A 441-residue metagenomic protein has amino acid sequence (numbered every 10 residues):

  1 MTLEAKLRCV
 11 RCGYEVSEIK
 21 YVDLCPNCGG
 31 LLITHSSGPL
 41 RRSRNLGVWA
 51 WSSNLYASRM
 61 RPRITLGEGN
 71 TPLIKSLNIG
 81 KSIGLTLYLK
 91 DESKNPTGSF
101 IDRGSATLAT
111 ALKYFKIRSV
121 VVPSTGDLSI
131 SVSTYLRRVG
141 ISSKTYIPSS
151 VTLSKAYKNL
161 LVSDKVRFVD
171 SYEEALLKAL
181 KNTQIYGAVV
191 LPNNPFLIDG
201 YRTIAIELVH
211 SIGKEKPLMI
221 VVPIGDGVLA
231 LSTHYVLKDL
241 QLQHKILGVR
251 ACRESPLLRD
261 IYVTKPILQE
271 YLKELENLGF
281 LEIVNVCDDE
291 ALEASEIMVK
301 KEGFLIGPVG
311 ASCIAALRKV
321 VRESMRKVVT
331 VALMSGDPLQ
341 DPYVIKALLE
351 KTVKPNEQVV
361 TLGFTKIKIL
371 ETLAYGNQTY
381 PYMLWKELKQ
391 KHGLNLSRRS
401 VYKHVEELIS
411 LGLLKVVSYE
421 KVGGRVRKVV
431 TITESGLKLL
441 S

Functional and structural regions predicted by a protein language model:
M1-T65, N70: N-terminal juxtadomain amphipathic helix that follows a signal peptide/anchor or precedes a small N-terminal auxiliary
A50-K113: Positively charged, low-complexity intrinsically disordered leader regions
S129-K181, P342-A347: Active-site-proximal loop->helix
D170-T183, D239-P308, I345-E357: Active-site/ligand-binding loops adjacent to catalytic centers
L180-L240, L275, L292-K301: Active-site/ligand-binding-proximal alpha/beta "capping" segment
E274, A315-G363: Phosphate-binding loop/pocket of nucleotide- and phosphate-handling active sites
T379-K389: Short acidic, hydrophobic short linear motifs in intrinsically disordered regions
I409-Y419: A short, conserved structural fragment
